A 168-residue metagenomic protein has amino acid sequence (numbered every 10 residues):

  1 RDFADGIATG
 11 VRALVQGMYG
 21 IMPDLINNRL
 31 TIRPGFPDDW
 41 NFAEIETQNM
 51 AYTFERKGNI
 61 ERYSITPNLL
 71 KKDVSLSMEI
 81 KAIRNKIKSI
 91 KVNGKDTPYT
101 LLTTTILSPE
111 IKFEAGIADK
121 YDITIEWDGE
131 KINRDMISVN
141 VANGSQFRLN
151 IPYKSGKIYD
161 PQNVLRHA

Functional and structural regions predicted by a protein language model:
R1-P161: Non-catalytic C-terminal accessory modules of carbohydrate-active enzymes
P161-A168: Short, intrinsically disordered, charge-balanced linker/junction segments flanking boundaries in proteins
